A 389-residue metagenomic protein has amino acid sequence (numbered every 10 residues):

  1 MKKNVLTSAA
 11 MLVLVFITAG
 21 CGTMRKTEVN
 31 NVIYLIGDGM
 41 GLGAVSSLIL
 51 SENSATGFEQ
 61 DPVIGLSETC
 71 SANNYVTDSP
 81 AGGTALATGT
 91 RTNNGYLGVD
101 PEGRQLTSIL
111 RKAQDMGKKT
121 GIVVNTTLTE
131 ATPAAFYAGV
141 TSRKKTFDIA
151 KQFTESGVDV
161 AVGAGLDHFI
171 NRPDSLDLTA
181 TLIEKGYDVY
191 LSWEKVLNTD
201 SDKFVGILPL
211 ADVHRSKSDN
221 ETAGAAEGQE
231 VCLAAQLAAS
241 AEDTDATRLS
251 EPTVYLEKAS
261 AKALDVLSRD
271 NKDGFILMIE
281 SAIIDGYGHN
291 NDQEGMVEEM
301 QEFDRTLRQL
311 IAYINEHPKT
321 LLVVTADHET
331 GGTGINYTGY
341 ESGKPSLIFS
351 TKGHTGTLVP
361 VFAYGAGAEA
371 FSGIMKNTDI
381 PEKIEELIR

Functional and structural regions predicted by a protein language model:
M1-A9: Bacterial N-terminal signal peptides that target proteins for export
A9-I17: Bacterial N-terminal signal peptides
G22-R172, L176-N198, D202-K203, D304 (+1 more regions): N-terminal catalytic scaffold of extracellular/periplasmic and nuclease hydrolases that process anionic headgroups
Y34, A161-V162, G206-L208, I276-E280 (+1 more regions): Structural motif
A131-F136, D212-T222, Q229-T247, S260-L264 (+1 more regions): Active-site His/acidic residue clusters
S142, P252-S260, E299-F303, I380: Phosphate/oxyanion-binding active-site loops and adjacent basic polyanion-contact surfaces
T154-D159, L166, I170-L249, T253 (+2 more regions): Functional cores that coordinate and move charged inorganic groups
I279-I283, G288, M300, V324-Y337 (+1 more regions): Active-site proximal loops enriched in glycine and acidic residues that flank catalytic Cys/His/Asp and coordinate
